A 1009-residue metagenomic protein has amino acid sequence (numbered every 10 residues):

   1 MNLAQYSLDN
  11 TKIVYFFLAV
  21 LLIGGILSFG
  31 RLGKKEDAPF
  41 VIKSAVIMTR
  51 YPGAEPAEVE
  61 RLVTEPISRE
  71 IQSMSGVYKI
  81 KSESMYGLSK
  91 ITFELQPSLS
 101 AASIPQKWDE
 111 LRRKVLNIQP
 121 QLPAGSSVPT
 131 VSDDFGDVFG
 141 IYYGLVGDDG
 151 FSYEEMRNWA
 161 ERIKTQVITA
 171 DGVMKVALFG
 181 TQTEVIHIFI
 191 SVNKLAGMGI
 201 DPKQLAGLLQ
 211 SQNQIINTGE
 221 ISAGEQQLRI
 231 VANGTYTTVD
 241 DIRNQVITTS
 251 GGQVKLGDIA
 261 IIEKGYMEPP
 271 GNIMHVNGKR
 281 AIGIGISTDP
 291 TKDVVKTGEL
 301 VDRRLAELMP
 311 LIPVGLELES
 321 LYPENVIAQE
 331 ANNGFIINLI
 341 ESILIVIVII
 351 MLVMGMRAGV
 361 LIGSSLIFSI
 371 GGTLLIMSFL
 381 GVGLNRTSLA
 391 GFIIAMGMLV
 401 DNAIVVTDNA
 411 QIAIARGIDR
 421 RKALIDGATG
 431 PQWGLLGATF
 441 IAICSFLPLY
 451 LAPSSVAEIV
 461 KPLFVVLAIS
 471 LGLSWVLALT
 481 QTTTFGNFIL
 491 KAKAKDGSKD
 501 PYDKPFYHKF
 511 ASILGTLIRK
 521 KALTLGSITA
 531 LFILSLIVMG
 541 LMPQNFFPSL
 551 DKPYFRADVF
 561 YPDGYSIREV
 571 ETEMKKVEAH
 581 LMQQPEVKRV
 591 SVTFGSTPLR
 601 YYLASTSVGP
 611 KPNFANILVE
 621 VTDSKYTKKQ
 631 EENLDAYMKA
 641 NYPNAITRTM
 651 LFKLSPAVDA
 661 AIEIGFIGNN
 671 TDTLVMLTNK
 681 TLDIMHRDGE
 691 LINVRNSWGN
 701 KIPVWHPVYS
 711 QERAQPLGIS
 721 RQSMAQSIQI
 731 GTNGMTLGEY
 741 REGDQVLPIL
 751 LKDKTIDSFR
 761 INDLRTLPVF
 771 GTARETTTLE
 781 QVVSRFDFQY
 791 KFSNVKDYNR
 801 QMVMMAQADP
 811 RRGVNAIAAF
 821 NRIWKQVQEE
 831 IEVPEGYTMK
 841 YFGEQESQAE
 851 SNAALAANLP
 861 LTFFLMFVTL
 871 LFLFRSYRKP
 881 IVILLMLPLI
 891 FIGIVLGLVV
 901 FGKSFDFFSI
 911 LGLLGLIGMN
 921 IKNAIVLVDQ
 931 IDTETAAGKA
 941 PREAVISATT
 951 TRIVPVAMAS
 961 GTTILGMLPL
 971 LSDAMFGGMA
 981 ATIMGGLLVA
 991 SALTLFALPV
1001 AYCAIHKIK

Functional and structural regions predicted by a protein language model:
M1-K34, P431, S498-P548: Signature of alpha-helical transmembrane segments and their immediate interfacial
Y6, D37, M48, Q119 (+7 more regions): Extracytoplasmic/periplasmic membrane-proximal domains and adjacent transmembrane bundles of envelope biogenesis
K12, V20-A54, L116-G125, L449-I459 (+4 more regions): Transmembrane helices with small-residue packing motifs
F16, E55-L62, L99-E110, F139-Y142 (+18 more regions): Solvent-exposed, non-transmembrane alpha-helical starts
G25-R31, E317, L344-I412, I469 (+5 more regions): Hydrophobic transmembrane alpha-helices and their membrane-interface caps in long multi-pass transport proteins
V59-D137, N193-Q214, T235, R568-A657 (+2 more regions): Solvent-exposed, membrane-proximal periplasmic/extracellular interface segments of envelope transport and secretion
L321, A328, N332, T407 (+4 more regions): Helix-loop junctions and hydrophobic alpha-helical segments within the transmembrane domains of large membrane
M396, V400-A410, Q432-L451, E458-S498 (+5 more regions): Transmembrane alpha-helices and their membrane-interface boundaries in multi-pass membrane transporters and channels
